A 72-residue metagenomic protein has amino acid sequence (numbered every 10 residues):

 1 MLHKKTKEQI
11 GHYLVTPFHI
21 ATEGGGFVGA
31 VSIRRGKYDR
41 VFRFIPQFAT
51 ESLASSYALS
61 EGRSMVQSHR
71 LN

Functional and structural regions predicted by a protein language model:
M1-A30, R34-G36: N-terminal segment of the canonical double-stranded RNA-binding domain
P17, T22-G24, R40, S55 (+1 more regions): A broad, structure-centric signal for solvent-exposed, well-ordered loop/edge residues that line or flank functional
G25-G26, A49-Y57: Short, surface-exposed linear segments at secondary-structure transitions and domain or protein termini
K37, F48, E61-R63: Juxtamembrane/interface motifs at transmembrane-helix termini
D39-L53, S68: A short, exposed loop/beta-hairpin motif centered on an aromatic-Gly-Thr core
S60-N72: Short arginine-rich
